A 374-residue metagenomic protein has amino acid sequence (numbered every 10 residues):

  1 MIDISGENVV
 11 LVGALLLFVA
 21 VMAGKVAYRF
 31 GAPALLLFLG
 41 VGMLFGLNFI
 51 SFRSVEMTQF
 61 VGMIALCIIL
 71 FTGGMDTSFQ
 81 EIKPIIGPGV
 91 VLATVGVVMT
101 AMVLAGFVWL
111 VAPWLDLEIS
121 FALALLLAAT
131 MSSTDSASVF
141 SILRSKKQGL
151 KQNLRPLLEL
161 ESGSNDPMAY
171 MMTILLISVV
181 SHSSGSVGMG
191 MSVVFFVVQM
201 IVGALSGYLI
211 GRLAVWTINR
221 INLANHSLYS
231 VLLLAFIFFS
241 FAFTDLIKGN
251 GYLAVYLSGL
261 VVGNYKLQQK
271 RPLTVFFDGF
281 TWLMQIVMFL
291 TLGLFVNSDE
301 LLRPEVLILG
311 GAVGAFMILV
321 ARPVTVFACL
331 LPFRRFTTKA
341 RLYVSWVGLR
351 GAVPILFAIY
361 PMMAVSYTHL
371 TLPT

Functional and structural regions predicted by a protein language model:
M1-L370: Transmembrane helical cores of multi-pass secondary ion antiporters/exchangers
